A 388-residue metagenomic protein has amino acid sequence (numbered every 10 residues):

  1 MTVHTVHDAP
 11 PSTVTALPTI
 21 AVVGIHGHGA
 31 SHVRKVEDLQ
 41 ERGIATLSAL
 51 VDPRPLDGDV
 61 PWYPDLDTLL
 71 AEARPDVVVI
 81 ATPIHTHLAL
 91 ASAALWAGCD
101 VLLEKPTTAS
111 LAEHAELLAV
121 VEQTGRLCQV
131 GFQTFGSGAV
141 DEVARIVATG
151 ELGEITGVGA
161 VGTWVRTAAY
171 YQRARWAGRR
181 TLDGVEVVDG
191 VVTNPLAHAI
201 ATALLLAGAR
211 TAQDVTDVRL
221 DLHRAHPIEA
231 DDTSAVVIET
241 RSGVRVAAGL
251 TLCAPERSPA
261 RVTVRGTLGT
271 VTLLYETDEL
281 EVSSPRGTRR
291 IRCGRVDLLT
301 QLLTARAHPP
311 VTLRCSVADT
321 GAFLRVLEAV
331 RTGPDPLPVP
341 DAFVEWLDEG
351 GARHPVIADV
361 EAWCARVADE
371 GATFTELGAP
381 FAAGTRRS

Functional and structural regions predicted by a protein language model:
M1-D59: N-terminal Rossmann-like dinucleotide-binding module
T19-A21, S48-V51, V60-A73, V78 (+1 more regions): Internal alpha/beta domain cores that form substrate/cofactor-binding pockets in large enzymes and binding proteins
A30, L88, S92, A115 (+4 more regions): A structural signal for well-ordered alpha-helical segments within the folded catalytic domains of diverse enzymes
A45-L47, P309-T320: Glycine- and charged-residue-rich phosphate/anionic-cofactor binding loop of Rossmann-like
V77, P83-I84, L88-F135: Beta-strand-loop-alpha-helix segment that lines the small-molecule cofactor/substrate pocket of alpha/beta enzymes
V79, V326-D335: Short arginine-rich
F135-V218, H226: Predominantly a Rossmann-like dinucleotide-binding segment in NAD(P)-dependent oxidoreductases
N194-E279, S283-T312, L327-R331, V344-S388: Contiguous beta-strand/loop segments that form the cofactor/metal-binding neighborhood of enzyme cores
